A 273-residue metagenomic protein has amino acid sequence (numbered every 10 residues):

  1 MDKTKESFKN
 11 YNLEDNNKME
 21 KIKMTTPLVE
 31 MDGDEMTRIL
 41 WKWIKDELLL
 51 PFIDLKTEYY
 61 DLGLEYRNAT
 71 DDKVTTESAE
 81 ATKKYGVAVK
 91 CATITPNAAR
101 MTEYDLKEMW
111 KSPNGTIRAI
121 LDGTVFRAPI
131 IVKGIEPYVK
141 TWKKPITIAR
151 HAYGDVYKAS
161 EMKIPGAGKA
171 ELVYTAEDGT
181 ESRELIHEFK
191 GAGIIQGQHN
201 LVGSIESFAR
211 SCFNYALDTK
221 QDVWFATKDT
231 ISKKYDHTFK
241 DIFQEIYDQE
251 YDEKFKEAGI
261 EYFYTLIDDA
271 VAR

Functional and structural regions predicted by a protein language model:
K5-K18: Short, Lys/Arg-enriched N-terminal segments with co-localized hydrophobic residues within the first ~10-30 amino acids
E20-I22, V29, E80-K83, P137-W142 (+4 more regions): Solvent-exposed alpha-helices and their adjacent loops that cap or buttress functional pockets in soluble metabolic
E20-T26, M36-W41, D46-D71, A79-T82: N-terminal alpha-helical transmembrane segments of multi-pass membrane transport and channel/translocase proteins
T25-W43, A176-D178, E184-F263: Glycine-rich phosphate/diphosphate-binding loop of Rossmann-like nucleotide-binding domains
P27-L28, L55, V87-K90, T124-F126 (+3 more regions): Structural motif
G33-D34, L62, T93-I94, K228-T230 (+1 more regions): Short, ordered loop/turn segments at secondary-structure junctions
L64-S78, K240-E245, Q249-R273: N-terminal small/polar loop signature for handling phosphorylated ligands or for N-terminal nucleophile
E65-E181: N-terminal glycine-rich phosphate/adenylate-binding segment common to multiple enzyme folds
